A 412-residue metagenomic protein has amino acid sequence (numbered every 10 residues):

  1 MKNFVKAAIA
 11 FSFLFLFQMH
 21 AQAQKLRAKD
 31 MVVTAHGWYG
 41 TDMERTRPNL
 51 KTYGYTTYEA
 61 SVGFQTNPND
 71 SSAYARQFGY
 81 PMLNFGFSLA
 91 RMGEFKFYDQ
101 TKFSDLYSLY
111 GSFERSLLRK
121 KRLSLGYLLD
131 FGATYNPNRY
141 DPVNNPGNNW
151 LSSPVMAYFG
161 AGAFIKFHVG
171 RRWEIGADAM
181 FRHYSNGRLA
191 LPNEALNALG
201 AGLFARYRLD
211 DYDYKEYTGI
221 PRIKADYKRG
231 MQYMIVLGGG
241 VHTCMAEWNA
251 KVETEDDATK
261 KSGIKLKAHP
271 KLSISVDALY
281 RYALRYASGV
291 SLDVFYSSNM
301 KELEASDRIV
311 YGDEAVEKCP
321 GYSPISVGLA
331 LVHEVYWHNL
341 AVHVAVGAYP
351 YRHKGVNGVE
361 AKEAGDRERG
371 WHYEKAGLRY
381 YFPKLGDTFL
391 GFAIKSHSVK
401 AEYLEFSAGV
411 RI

Functional and structural regions predicted by a protein language model:
Q24-D30, N69-P81, L118-L125, V169-W173 (+3 more regions): Short loop/turn motifs that connect adjacent beta-strands in outer-membrane beta-barrel proteins
R27, Y53-F95, A258-V332: Glycine- and aromatic-enriched membrane insertion/assembly motifs of diderm outer-membrane and organelle channel
K29, G54-A60, G79, T101-L109 (+9 more regions): Residues that define the transmembrane beta-barrel architecture of outer-membrane proteins
M31-A35, P81-F85, L123-F131, I175-A177 (+8 more regions): Transmembrane beta-strands of outer-membrane beta-barrel proteins
A35, A60-T66, L109-R115, L129-A133 (+9 more regions): Residues on the lipid-exposed face of transmembrane beta-strands in outer-membrane beta-barrel proteins
G37-M43, T66, F87-G93, F131-P137 (+9 more regions): Transmembrane beta-strands of outer-membrane beta-barrel pores
R45-L50, F95-Q100, N138-N145, G187-E194 (+5 more regions): Outer-membrane beta-barrel translocator domains and adjoining extracellular loop/strand segments of Gram-negative
V62, N197-T218, A401-I412: Outer-membrane beta-barrel "beta-signal"
